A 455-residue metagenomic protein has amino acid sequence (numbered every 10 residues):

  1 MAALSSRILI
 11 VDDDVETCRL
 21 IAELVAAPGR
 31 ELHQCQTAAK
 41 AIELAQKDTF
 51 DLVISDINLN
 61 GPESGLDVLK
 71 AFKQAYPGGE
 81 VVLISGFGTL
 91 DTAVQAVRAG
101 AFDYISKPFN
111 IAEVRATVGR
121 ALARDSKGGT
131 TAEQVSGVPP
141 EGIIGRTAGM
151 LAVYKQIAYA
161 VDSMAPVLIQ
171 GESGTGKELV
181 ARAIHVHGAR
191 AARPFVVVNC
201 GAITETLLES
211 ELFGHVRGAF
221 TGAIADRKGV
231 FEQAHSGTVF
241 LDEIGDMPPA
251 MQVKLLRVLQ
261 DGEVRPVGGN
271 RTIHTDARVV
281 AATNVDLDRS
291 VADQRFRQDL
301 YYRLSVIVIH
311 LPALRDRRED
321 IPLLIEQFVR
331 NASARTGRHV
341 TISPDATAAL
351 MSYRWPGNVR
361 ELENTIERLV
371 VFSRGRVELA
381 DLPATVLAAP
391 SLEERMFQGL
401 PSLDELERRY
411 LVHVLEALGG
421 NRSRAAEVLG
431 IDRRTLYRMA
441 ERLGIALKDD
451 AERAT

Functional and structural regions predicted by a protein language model:
M1-A2, R19, K47, N364 (+1 more regions): Bacterial C-terminal helix-turn-helix
A3, V15-H33: Two-component/phosphorelay signaling modules centered on CheY-like receiver
G29-A39, L44, L418: Short hydrophobic/Thr-rich beta-strand motif most characteristic of the beta2 strand and flanking loop of CheY-like
D48-I54, L59: Active-site beta3 strand of CheY-like receiver
F109, Q156-T221, E232-P248, A313-R318: Conserved post-Walker A coupling segment in P-loop NTPases
I111-E172: Flexible nucleotide-interacting loop at or near the entrance of a catalytic core
A112-R120, G188-R193, G268-R278, V285-A388 (+2 more regions): Nucleotide-binding/hydrolysis machinery
